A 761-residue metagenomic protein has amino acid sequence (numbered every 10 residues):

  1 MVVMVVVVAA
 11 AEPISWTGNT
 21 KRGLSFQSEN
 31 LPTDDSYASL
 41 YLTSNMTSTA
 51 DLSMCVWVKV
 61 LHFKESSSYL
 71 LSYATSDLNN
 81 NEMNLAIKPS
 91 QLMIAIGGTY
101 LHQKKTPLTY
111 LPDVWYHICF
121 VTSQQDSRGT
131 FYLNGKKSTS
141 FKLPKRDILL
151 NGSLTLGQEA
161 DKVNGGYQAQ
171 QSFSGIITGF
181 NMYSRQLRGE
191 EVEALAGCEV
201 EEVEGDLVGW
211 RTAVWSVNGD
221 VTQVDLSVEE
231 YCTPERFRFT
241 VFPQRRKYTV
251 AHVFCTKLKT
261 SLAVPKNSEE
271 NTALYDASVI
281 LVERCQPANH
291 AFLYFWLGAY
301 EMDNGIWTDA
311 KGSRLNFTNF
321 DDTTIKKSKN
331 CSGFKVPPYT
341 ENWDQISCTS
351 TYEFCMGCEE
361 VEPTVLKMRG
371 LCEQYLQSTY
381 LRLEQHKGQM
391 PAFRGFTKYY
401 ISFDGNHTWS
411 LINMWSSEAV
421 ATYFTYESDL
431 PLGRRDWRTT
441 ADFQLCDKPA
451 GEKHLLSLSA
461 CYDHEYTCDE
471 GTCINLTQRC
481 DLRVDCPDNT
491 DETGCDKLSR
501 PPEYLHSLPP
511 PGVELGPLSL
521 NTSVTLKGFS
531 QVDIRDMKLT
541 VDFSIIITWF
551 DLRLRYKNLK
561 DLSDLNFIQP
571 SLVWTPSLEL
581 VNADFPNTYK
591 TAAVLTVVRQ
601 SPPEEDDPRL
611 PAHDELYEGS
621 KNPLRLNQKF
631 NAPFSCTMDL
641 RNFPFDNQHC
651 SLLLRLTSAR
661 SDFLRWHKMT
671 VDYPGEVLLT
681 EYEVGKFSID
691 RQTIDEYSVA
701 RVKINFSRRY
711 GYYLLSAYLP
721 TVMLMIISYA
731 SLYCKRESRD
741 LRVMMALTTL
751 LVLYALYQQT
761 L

Functional and structural regions predicted by a protein language model:
M1-R245, T249-S261, T272-D303, P338 (+3 more regions): Extracellular glycan-associated modules
A9-Y37, Q186-F242, T249, V253 (+2 more regions): Extracellular/luminal ectodomains of metazoan preproproteins built from arrays of small disulfide-bonded modules
L40, K104-S123, Y132, S172-I176 (+10 more regions): Extracellular regions of mammalian proteins, primarily the fibronectin type-III
C255, N267, L297, F320 (+4 more regions): Terminal peptide-recognition signature
L293-K329, W549, Q758: Surface-exposed ligand-recognition segments of extracellular binding domains, strongest in the long/variable loop
G333-G357: Carbohydrate-recognition loop of C-type lectin domains
K497-M744, Y757-L761: Non-transmembrane, solvent-exposed beta-strand/loop segments in proteins with extracellular/lumenal exposure or large
M744-L751: Central hydrophobic cores of alpha-helical transmembrane segments in multi-pass integral membrane proteins
